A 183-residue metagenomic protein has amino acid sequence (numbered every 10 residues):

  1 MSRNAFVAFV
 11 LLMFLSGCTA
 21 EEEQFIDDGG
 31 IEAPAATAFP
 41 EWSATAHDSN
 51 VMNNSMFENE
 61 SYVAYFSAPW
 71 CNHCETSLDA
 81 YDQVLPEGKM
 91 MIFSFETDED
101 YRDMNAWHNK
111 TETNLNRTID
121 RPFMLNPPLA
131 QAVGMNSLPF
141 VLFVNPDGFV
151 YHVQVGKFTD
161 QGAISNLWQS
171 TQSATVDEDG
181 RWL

Functional and structural regions predicted by a protein language model:
M1-D27, P34, L183: Secretory targeting signatures
E21-N54: N-terminal "domain-start" segment that seeds a small globular fold
M52-E75, M91-F93: Short active-site neighborhood of thiol/selenol oxidoreductases, capturing the structured segment around
N53, N59, N72, D103 (+4 more regions): N-linked glycosylation sites
E75-N114, N126-Q131, W182: Structural microenvironment flanking redox-active thiols in thiol-disulfide oxidoreductases
N109-D147: Short, internal strand/loop/helix patches that form the active-site neighborhood or redox-interaction surface
F143-L183: Thiol-/selenol-based redox modules, centered on thioredoxin-like and closely related oxidoreductase domains
